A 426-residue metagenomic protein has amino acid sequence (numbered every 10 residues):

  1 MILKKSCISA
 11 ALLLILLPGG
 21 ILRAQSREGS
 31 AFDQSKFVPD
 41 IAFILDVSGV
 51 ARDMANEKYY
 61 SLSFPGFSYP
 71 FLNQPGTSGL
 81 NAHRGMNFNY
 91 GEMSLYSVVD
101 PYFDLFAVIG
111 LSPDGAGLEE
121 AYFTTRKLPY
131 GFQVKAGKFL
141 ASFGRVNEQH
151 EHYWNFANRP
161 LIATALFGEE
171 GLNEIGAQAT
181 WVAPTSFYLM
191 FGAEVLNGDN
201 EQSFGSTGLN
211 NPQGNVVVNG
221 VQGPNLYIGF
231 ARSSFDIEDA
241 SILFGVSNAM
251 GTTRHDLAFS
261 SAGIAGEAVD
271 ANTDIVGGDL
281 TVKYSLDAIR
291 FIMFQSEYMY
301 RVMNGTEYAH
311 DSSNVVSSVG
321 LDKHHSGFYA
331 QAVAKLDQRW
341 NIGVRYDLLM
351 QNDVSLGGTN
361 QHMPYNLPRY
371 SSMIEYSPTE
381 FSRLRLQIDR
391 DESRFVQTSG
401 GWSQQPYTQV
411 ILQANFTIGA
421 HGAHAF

Functional and structural regions predicted by a protein language model:
M1-A10: Bacterial N-terminal signal peptides that target proteins for export
S9-G19: Bacterial N-terminal signal peptides
G20-A24: Sec/Tat signal peptide C-region and signal peptidase I cleavage site
E28-E201, G223-D239, L243, N248 (+5 more regions): Outer membrane beta-barrel
M54-L62, N73, W154, Q202-N225 (+4 more regions): Outer-membrane beta-barrel transmembrane domain signature
L80, N147, D236-F426: Outer-membrane beta-barrel pore domains
L111, F167, N219, A268 (+1 more regions): Conserved aromatic-histidine-acidic binding/catalytic patches
